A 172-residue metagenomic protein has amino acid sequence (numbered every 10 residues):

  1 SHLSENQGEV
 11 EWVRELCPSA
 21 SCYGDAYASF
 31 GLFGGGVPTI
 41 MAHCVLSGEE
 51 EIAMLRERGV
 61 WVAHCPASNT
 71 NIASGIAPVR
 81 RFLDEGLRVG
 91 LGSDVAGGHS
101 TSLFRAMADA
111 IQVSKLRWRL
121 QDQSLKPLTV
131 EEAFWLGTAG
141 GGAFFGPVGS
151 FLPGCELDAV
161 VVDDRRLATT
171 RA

Functional and structural regions predicted by a protein language model:
S1-W61, A73-V89, G146-G149: Histidine/acidic residue-rich metal-binding segments in metalloenzymes
S4-E5, P66-N71, V95-G97: Short, acidic/turn-prone active-site loops that include or flank metal/cofactor- and phosphate-binding residues
E9, N71-I72, L120, T170: Glycine/Thr-rich phosphate-binding loops of Rossmann-like dinucleotide-binding domains
S29-G35, R80-A168: His/Asp/Glu-enriched, well-ordered alpha-helical/loop segment that forms or immediately abuts the divalent-metal
M41, C65, V130: A glycine- and small/hydrophobic-rich beta-loop-beta segment that serves as a flexible "lid/hinge" or phosphate-binding
V45, P66-A67, R165: Short glycine-/small-residue-rich Rossmann-like dinucleotide-binding loops
E49, T70-N71, G98, T169: Short glycine-rich, flexible loops that bind phosphorylated cofactors or substrates
A63-H64, V162: Redox-cofactor binding/interface segments in oxidoreductases and associated redox assembly factors
